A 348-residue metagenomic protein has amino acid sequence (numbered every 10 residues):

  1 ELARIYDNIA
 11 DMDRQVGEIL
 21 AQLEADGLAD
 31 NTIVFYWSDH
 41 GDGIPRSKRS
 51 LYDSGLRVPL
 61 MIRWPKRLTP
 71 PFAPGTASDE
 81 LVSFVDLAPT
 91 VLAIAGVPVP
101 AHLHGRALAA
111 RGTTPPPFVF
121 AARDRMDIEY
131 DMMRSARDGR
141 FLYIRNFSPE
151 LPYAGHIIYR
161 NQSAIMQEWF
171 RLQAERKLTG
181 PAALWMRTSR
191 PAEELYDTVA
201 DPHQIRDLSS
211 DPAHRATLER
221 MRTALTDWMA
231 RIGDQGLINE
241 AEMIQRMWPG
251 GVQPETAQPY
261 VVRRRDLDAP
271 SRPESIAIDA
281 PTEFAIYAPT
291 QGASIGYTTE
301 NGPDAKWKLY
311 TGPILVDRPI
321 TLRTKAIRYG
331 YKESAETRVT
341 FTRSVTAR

Functional and structural regions predicted by a protein language model:
E1-T32, R67-L68, I94: A long, amphipathic alpha-helix that forms part of the scaffold/cap immediately adjacent to metal-dependent active
L2-M12, S50-V58, T69-P89, A95-L108 (+1 more regions): A short beta-strand-to-alpha-helix junction
L20, P45-S50, A93, A154-H156 (+2 more regions): Short, solvent-exposed loop/turn and secondary-structure capping segments
Q22-S83, H104, I128, Q253-A257: Histidine-centered active-site microenvironments of extracellular/periplasmic hydrolases and transferases
D30-T32, G75-D138, R206-D207, H214-T223 (+1 more regions): Polar, surface-exposed loop/tail segments that function as active-site lids or cofactor/substrate-recognition elements
I33-W37, L60-I62, V119-A121, L142-R145 (+1 more regions): Structural recognition of the beta-strand scaffold that forms the well-ordered cores of secreted hydrolase catalytic
D53, M126-S210, Q245, A285-T290: C-terminal, low-complexity/hydrophilic appendages and adjacent surface loops of extracellular/periplasmic anionic
S209, E219, T223, N239-R348: Short, compositionally stereotyped local motifs that mark structural "simplifiers"
